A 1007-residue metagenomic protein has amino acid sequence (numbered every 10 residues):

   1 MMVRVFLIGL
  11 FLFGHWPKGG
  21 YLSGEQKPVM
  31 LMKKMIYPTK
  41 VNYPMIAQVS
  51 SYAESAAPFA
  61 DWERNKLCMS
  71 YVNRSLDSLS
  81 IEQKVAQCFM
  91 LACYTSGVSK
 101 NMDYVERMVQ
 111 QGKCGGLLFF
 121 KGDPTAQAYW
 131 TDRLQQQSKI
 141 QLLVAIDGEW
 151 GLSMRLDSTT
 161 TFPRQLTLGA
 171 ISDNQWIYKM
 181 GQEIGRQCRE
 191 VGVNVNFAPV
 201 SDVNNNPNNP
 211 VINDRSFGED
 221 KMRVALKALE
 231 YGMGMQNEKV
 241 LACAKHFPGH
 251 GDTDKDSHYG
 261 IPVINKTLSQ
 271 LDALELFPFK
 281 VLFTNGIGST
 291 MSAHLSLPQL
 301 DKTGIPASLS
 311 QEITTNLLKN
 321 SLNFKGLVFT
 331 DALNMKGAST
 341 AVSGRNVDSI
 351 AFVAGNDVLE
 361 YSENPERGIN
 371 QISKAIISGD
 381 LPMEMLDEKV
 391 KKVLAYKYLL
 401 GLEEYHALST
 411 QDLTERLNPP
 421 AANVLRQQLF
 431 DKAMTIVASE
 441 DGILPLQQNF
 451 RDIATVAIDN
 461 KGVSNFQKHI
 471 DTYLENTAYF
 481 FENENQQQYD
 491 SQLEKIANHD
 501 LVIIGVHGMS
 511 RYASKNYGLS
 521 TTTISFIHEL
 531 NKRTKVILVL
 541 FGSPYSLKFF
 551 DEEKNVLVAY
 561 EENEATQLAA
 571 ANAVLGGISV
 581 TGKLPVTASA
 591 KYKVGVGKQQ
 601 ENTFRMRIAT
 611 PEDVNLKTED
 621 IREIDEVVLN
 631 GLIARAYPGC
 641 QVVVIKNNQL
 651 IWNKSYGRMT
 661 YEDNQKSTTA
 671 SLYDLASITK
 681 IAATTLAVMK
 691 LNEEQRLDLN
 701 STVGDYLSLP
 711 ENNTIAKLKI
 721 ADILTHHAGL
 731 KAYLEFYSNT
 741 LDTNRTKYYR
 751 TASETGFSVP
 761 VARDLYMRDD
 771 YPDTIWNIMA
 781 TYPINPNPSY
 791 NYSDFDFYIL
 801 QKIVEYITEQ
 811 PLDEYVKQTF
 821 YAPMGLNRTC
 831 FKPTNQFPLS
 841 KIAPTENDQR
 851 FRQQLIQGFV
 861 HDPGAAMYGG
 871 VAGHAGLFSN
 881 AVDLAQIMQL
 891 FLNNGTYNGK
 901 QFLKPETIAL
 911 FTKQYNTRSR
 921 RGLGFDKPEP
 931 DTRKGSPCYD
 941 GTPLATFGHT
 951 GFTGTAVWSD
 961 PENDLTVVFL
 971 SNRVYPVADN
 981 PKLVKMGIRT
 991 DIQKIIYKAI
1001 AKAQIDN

Functional and structural regions predicted by a protein language model:
G14-H15, G19-M108, N320, V342-D613 (+1 more regions): Preference for extracellular/luminal or secreted protein segments
S80, Q127-L142, L152-M154, E219-M385 (+1 more regions): Second-shell residues forming the walls of enzyme active-site clefts
I212-N213, L300, T414, I608-T610 (+4 more regions): Flexible glycine/proline-enriched surface loops and loop-helix/loop-strand junctions
L386-K391, A395-E403, A478-N485, P585-K593 (+7 more regions): Short, gly/Ser/Thr-rich active-site loops of penicillin-recognizing serine hydrolases
V614-Y673, R696-D698, D862, A978-D979: Short, conserved catalytic-motif segment at the N-terminal edge
E623, A634-Q641, E662-I723, P783-D796 (+1 more regions): Short active-site loop at a secondary-structure junction that contains or immediately precedes the catalytic residue(s)
I715-L944: Short, surface-exposed loop or secondary-structure junction motifs that flank catalytic or metal-binding residues
